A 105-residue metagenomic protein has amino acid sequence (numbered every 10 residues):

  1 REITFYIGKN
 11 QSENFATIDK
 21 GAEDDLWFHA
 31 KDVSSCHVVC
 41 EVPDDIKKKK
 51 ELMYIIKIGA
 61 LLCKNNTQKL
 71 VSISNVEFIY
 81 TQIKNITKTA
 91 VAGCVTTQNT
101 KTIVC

Functional and structural regions predicted by a protein language model:
R1-C105: Duplex nucleic acid-engaging cores and interfaces of nucleic-acid transaction enzymes
